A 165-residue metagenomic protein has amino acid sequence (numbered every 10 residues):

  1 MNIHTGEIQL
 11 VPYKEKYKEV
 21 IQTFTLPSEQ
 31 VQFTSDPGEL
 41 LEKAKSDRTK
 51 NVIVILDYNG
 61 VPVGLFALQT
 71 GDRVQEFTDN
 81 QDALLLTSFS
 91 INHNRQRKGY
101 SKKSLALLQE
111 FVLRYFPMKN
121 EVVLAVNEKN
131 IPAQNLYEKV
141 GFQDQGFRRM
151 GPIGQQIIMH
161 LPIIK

Functional and structural regions predicted by a protein language model:
I3-E7, P12-S88, N92-N94, F111 (+1 more regions): Acetyl-CoA-dependent GNAT
Q69, V123-A125, Q145: Solvent-exposed beta-strand sheet faces enriched in polar/charged residues
L85, S90, V123-A125, I158: Conserved beta-strand segments that form the floor/walls of ligand-binding pockets within enzyme and binding domains
N92-N94, K98, E128-K129: Active-site acidic-Proline motif in GNAT/NAT acetyltransferases
R95, G99-L107: Conserved acetyl-CoA pyrophosphate-binding loop and the N-cap/start of the following alpha-helix in GNAT-like
K102, E128-G146: Conserved active-site alpha-helix within GNAT-family acetyltransferase domains
M118-Q134, M150-Q155, P162-I163: Conserved beta-strand-loop-alpha-helix junction that forms the acyl-donor binding cleft
